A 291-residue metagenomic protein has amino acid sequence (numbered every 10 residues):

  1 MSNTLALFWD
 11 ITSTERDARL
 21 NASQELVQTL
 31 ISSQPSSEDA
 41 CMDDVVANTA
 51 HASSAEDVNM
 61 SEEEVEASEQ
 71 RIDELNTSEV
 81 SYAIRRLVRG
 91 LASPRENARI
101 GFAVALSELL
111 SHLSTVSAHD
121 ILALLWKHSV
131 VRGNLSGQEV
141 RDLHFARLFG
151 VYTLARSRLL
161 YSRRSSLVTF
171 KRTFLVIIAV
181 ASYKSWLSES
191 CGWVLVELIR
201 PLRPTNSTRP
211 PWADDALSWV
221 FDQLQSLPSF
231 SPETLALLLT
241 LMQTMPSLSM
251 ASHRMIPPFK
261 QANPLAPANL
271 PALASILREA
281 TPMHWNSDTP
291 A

Functional and structural regions predicted by a protein language model:
M1-R86, A92-A291: Extended alpha-solenoid scaffolds built from HEAT/ARM-like alpha-helical repeats and adjacent low-complexity/polar
